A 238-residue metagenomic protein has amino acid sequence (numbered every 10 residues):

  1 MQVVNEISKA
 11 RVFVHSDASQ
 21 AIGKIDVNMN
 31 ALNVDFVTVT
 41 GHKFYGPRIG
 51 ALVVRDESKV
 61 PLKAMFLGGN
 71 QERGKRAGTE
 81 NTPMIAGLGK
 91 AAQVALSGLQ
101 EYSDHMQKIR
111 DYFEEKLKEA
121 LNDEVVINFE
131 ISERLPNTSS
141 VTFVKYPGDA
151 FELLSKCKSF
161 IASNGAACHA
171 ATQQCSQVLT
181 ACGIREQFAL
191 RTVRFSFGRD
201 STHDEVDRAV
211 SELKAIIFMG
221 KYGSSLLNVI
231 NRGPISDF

Functional and structural regions predicted by a protein language model:
M1-F238: Pyridoxal 5′-phosphate
